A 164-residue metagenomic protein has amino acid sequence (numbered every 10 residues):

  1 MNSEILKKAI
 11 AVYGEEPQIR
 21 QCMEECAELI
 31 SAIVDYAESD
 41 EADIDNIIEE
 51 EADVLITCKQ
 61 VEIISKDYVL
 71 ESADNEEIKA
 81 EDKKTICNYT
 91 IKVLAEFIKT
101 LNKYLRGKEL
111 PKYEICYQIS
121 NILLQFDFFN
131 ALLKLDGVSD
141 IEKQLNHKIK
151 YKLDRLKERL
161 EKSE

Functional and structural regions predicted by a protein language model:
M1-E164: Flexible "arm" and connector segments at domain edges
